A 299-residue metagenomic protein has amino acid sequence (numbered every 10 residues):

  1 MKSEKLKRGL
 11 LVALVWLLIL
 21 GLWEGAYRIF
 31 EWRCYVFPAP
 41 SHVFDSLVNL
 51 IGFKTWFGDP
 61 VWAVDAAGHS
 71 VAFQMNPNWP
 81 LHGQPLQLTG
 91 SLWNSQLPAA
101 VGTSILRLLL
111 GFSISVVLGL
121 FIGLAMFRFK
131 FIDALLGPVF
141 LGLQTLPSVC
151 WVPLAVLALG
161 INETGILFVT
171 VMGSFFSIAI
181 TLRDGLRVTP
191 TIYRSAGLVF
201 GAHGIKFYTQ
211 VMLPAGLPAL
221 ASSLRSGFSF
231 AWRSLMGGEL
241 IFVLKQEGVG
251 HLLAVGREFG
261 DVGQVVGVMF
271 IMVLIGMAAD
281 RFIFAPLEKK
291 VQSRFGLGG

Functional and structural regions predicted by a protein language model:
I29-S113: Periplasmic/extracellular loop-to-transmembrane helix junction in inner-membrane transport proteins
A99-L108, L157-I178, Q264-I271: Loop-to-helix entry region at the N-terminal start of transmembrane alpha-helices in multi-pass membrane transporters
L110-F140: Transmembrane-helix boundary motif in ABC transporter permease subunits
G137-S177, D184-G185: Generic hydrophobic transmembrane alpha-helix motif, especially the helices
F168, M172, G204-G238, G267 (+1 more regions): Transmembrane alpha-helices
I178-S223, V249: Short cytoplasmic-facing helical segments at TM-TM junctions of multi-pass membrane proteins
G248-L287: Hydrophobic alpha-helical transmembrane segments of polytopic membrane proteins
A285-G299: Short cytosolic juxtamembrane segments of multi-pass membrane proteins
